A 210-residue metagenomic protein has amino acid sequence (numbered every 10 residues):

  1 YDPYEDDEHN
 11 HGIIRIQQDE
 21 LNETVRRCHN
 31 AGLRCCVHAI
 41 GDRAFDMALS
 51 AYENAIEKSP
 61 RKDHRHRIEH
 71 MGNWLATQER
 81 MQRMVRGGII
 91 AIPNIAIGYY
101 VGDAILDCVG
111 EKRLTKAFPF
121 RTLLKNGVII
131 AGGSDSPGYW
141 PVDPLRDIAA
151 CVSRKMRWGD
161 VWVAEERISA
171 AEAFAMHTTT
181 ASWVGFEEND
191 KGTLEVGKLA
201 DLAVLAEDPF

Functional and structural regions predicted by a protein language model:
Y1-E5, L75, V163: Generic, ordered loop/turn and secondary-structure boundary motif
Y1-G32, M81: Active-site-adjacent helix-turn-beta-strand microarchitecture at beta-sheet edges that either contains or buttresses
V25-C36, R43-H66, H70, I89-F210: His/Asp/Glu-enriched, well-ordered alpha-helical/loop segment that forms or immediately abuts the divalent-metal
H70-A76: Active-site glycine- and acidic-residue-rich loops that bind and position anionic ligands or nucleotide-like cofactors
A76-I90: Short amphipathic alpha-helices and their capping/turn segments at secondary-structure boundaries
